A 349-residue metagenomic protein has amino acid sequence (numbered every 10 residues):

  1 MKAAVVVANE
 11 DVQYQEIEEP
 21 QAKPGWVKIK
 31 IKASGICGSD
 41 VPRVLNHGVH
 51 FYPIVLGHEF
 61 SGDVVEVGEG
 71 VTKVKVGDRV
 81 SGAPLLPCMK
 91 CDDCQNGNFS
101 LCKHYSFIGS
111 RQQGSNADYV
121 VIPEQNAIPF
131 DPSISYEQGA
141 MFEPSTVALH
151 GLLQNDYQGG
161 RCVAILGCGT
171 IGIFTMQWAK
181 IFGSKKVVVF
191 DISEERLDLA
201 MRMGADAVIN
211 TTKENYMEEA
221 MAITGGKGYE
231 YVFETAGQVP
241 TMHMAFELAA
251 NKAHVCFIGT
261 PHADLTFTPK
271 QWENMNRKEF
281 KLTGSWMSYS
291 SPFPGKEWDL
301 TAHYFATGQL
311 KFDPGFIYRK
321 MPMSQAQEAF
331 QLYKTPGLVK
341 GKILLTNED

Functional and structural regions predicted by a protein language model:
A3, H243-E247, K296-D349: C-terminal hydrophobic helical "lid"/dimerization subdomain of Rossmann-like NAD(P)H-dependent oxidoreductases
V7, E18-E19, F51-G57, I108-Q112 (+1 more regions): Short Gly/Pro-enriched turn/cap motifs at secondary-structure boundaries
P20-S34, H47-D92, D131-I134: Glycine-rich beta-strand-centered segment in the early N-terminal region that forms part of a ligand/cofactor-binding
C88-L166: NAD(P)H dinucleotide-binding glycine-rich loop of Rossmann-like/cofactor-binding domains, especially the beta1-alpha1
I134-E214, E218: Mid-domain Rossmann-like dinucleotide-binding core that forms the NAD(H)/NADP(H) cofactor-binding site
N155, M203-K281, L338: Glycine-rich cofactor phosphate-binding loops and adjacent beta1-alpha1 units of small-molecule cofactor enzyme domains
M221-A222, G226, L265-I317, E328: C-terminal substrate-binding/catalytic core of Rossmann-like NAD(P)-dependent dehydrogenases/reductases
